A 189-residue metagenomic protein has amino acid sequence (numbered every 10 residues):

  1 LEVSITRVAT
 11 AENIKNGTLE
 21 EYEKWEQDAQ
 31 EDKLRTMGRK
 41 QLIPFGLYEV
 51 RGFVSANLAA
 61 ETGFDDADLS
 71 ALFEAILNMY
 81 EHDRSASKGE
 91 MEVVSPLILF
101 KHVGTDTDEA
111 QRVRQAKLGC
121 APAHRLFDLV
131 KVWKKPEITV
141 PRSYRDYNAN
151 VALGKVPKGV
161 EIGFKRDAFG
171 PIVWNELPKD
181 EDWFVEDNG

Functional and structural regions predicted by a protein language model:
L1-G189: Basic polyanion-binding and macromolecular-assembly surfaces
